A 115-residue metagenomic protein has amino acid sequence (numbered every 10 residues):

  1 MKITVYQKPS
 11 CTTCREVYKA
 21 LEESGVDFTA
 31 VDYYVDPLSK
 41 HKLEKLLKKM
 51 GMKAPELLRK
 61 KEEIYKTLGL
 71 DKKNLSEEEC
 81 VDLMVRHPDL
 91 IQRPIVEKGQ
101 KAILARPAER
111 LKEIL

Functional and structural regions predicted by a protein language model:
M1-S24, F28-Y33: Local sequence-structure signature of Cys/Sec-based thiol-disulfide redox active-site neighborhoods
V35-L115: Thiol/selenol-based redox catalytic cores and closely related redox-interacting motifs
